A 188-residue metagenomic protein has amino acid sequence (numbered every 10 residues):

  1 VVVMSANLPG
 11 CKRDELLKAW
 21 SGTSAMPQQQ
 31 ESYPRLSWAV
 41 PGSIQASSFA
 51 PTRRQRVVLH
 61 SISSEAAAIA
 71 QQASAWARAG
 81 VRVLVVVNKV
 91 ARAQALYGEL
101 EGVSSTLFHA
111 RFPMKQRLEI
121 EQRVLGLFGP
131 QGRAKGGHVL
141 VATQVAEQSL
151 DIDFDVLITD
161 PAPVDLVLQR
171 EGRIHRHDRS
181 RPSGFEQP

Functional and structural regions predicted by a protein language model:
V1-M4, L157-T159: Short hydrophobic alpha-helical runs that function as membrane-insertion/retention elements
V2, L17, T23-N88, A93: Conserved interdomain linker/interface between the two RecA-like ATPase lobes of SF2 helicase motors
L8-K12, V90: Conserved Walker A/P-loop ATP-binding site and its immediately adjacent core in helicase/helicase-like ATPase domains
L16-G22, L100-E101, D155-V156, I174: Short secondary-structure boundary/capping segments
T52-R56, G102-S104, I152-D155, G184-Q187: Short glycine-/polar-rich loops that comprise or flank the Walker A/P-loop and associated switch/sensor motifs
A73-A162: Conserved helicase/translocase motor-coupling segment
P130, A134-K135, I174-P188: Conserved segment of the helicase C-terminal RecA-like domain
